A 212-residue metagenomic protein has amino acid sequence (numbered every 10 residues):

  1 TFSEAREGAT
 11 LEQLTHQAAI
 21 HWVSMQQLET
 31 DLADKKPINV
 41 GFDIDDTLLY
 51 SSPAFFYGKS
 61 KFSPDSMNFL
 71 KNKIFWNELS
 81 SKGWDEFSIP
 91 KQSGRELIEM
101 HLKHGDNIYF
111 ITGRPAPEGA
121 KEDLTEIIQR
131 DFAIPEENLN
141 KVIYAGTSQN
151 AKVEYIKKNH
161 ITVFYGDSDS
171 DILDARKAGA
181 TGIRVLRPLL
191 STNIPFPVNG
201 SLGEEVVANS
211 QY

Functional and structural regions predicted by a protein language model:
T1-F42, V206-Y212: Non-catalytic pre-domain segments flanking phosphatase-related domains
K36-P53, I156, A175: Asp-based phosphoryl-transfer active-site loop
N39-D43, L49-Y50, N107-T112, N140-K141 (+2 more regions): Structural recognition of the beta-strand scaffold that forms the well-ordered cores of secreted hydrolase catalytic
D46, D85, S93-I128, V142-G146: Substrate-recognition element of Asp-dependent hydrolases with the DxDx(T/V) motif
T47-L49, F55-F56, I108, R114-E118 (+3 more regions): Solvent-exposed loop/turn segments at secondary-structure junctions within structured extracellular/periplasmic domains
S60-W84: Conserved phosphoryl-transfer catalytic core
A116-Y165, D169: Substrate-recognition "cap/lid" segment bordering the active-site pocket of phosphatases
I161-Q211: Acidic, Mg2+-coordinating phosphoryl-transfer loop and its flanking beta/alpha structural elements, shared across
